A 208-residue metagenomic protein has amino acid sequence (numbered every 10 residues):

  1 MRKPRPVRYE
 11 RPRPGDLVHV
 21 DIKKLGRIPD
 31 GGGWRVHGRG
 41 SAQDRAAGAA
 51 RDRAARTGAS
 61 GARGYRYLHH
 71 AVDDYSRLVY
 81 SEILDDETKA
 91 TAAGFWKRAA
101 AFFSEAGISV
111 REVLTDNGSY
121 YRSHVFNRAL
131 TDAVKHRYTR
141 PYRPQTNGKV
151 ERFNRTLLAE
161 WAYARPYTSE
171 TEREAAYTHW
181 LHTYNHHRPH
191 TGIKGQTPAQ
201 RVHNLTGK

Functional and structural regions predicted by a protein language model:
M1-R39, S119, R128, R143-T146 (+1 more regions): Basic, flexible linker segments flanking DNA-binding modules in nucleic acid-interacting mobile-element proteins
R2-V7, G15-D16, D132, R155-K208: C-terminal domain-tail junction helix/linker
R11, L114, P144, R188-T191: Short glycine- and Lys/Arg-enriched binding-loop motifs that mark or flank ligand-binding interfaces
H19, H69, H136, H190: Histidine-centered active-site/metal-ligand motif
D21, D73-D74: Conserved acidic functional residues
R27-G31, H37-L68, D74-T183: RNase H-like DDE/DDD metal-dependent nuclease/strand-transfer catalytic core used by mobile genetic elements
